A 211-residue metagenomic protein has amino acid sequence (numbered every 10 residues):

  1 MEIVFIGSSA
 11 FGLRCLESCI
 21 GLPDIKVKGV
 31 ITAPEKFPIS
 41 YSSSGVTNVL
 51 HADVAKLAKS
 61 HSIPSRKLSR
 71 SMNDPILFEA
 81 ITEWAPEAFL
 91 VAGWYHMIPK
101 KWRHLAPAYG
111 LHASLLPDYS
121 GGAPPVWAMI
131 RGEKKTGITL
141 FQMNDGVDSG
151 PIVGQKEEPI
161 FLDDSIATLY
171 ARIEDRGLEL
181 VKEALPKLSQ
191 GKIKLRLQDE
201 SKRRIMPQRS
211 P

Functional and structural regions predicted by a protein language model:
M1-P211: One-carbon transfer enzymes
